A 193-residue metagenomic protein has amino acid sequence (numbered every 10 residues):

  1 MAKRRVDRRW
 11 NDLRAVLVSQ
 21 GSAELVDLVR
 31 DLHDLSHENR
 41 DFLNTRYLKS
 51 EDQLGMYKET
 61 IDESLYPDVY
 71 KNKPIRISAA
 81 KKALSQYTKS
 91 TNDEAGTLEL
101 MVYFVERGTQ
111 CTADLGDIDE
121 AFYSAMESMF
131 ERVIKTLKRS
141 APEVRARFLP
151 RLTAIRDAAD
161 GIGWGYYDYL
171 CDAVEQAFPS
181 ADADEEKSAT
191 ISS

Functional and structural regions predicted by a protein language model:
M1-V18, S22-R30: Eukaryotic low-complexity, mixed-charge intrinsically disordered interaction/regulatory segments enriched in acidic
D7-N11, S78-K81, E127: Amphipathic alpha-helical repeat elements characteristic of tetratricopeptide repeat
D27-D31, L35, N39, L43: Short, glycine-biased loop/turn motifs at secondary-structure junctions and in low-complexity Ser/Thr/Pro-rich termini
H37, G96, M101, I118 (+2 more regions): N-terminal intrinsically disordered, cationic/polar leader segments that include organellar targeting peptides
N39-T112, G116: Long, charge-patterned amphipathic interaction tracts in eukaryotic proteins
A121: Conserved catalytic/binding loops enriched for acidic/polar residues
E127-S193: Eukaryote-biased recognition of C-terminal alpha-helical segments
